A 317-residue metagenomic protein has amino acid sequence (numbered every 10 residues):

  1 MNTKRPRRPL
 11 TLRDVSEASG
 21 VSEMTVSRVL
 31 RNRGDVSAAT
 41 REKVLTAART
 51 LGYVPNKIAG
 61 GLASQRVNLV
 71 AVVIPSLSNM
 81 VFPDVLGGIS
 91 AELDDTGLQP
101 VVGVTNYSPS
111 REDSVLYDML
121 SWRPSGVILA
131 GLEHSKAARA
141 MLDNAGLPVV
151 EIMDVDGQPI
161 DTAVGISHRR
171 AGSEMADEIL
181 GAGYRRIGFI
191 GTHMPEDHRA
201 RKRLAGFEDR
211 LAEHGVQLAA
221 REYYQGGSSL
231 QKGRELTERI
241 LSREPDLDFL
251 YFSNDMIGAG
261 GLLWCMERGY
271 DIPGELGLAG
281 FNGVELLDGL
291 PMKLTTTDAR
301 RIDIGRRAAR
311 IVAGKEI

Functional and structural regions predicted by a protein language model:
M1-N68: N-terminal helix-turn-helix DNA-binding module of bacterial transcription factors
A38, E42, L51-D118, W122-G126 (+2 more regions): Amphipathic helical "hinge" segments at domain boundaries
P75-D84, V102-R111, V164-E174, I190-L236 (+3 more regions): Hinge/beta->alpha junction and helix N-cap segments in small-molecule ligand-binding domains
Y107, A130-E174, M256, N282-L294: Flexible loop/hinge segments that line or gate small-molecule binding clefts
S110-R123, Q231-D246: Short, well-structured alpha-helical segments in soluble
R123-G131, G188-G191, Y223, E244-N254 (+1 more regions): Periplasmic-binding protein-like
R186, L218-R221, I272-G277: Short acidic capping loops at alpha-helix termini that bridge into adjacent secondary structure
R243-I317: Flexible loop/turn connectors
